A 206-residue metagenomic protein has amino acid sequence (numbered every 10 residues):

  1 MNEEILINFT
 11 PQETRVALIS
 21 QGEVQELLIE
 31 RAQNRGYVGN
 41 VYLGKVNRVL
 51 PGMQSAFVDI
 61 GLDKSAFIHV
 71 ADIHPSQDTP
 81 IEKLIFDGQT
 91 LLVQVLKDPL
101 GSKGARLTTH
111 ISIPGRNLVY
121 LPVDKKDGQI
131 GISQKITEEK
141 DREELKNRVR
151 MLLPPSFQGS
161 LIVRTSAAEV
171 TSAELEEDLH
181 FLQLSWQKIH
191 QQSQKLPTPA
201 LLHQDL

Functional and structural regions predicted by a protein language model:
M1-L206: Single-stranded RNA-binding surfaces
